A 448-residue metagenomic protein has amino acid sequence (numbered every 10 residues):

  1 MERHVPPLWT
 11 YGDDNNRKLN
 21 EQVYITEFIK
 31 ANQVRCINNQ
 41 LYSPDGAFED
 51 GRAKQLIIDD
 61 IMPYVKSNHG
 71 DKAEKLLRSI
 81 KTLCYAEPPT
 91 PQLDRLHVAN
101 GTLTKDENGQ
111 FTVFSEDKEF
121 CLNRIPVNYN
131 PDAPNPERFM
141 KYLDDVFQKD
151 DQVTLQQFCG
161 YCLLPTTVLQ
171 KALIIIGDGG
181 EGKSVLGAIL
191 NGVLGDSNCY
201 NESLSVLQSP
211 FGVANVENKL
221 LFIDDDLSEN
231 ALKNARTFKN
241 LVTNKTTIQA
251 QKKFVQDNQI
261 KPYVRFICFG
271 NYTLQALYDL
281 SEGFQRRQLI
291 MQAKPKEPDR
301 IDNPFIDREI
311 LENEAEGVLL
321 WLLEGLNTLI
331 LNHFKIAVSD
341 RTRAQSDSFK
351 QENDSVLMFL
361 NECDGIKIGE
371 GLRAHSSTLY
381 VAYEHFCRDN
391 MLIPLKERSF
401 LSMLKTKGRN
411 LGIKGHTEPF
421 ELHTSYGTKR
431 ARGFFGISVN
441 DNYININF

Functional and structural regions predicted by a protein language model:
M1-H4, Q40-N68: Short, small/acidic-rich helices and loops at N termini and domain boundaries of DNA replication/processing enzymes
M1-I37, P63-E181, V185-F448: Feature primarily recognizes SF3-like P-loop helicase cores of small DNA viruses
